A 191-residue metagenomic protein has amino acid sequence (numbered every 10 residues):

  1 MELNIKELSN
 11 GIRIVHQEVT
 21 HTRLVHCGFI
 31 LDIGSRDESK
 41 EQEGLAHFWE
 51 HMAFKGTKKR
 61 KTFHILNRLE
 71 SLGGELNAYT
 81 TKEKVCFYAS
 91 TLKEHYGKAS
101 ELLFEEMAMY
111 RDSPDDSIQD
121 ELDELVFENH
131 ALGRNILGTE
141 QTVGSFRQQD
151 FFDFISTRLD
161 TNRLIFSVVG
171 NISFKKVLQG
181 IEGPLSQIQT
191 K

Functional and structural regions predicted by a protein language model:
M1-L24: N- or domain-start disorder-to-order transition segments that initiate the globular core
E2, E7, T62-K191: Charge-rich, well-structured scaffold segments of protease-associated domains
I12, E18, L31-S35, G73 (+1 more regions): Short, well-ordered turn and helix-capping elements at secondary-structure junctions
R13, H26-G28, C86, I165: Residues embedded in well-ordered beta-strands
I14, H47, D115-I118: Short acidic/polar alpha-helix capping motifs at helix-coil junctions
Q17-V19, I30-D32, Y79, S90-L92: Acidic/polar N-terminal loop/beta-strand segments that form early-domain functional surfaces
T20-L69, L122: Active/ligand-binding-proximal structured segments within catalytic/core domains that scaffold catalytic residues
